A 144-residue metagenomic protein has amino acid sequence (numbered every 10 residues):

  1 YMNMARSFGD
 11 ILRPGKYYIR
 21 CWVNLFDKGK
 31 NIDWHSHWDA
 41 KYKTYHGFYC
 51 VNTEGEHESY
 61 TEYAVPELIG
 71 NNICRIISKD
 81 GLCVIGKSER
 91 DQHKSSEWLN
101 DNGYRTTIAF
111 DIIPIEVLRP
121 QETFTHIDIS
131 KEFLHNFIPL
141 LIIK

Functional and structural regions predicted by a protein language model:
Y1-K16: Short, well-structured hydrophobic secondary-structure segments
R13-F124: Catalytic core of non-heme Fe(II) oxygenases with the double-stranded beta-helix
N72, I127-K144: Short, cationic low-complexity segments
